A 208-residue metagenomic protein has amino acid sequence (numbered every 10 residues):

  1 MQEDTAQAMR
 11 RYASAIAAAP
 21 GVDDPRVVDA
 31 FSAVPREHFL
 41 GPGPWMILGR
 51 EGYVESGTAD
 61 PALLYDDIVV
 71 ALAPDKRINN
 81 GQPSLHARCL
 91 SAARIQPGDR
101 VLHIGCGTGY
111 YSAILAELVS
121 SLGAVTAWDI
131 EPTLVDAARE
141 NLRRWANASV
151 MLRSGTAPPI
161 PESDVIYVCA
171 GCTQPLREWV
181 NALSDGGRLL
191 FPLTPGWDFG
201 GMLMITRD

Functional and structural regions predicted by a protein language model:
M1-L102, Y111-L118, L134-D136: Class I SAM-dependent transferase core
G81-T206: Conserved nucleotide-cofactor-binding alpha/beta core module
